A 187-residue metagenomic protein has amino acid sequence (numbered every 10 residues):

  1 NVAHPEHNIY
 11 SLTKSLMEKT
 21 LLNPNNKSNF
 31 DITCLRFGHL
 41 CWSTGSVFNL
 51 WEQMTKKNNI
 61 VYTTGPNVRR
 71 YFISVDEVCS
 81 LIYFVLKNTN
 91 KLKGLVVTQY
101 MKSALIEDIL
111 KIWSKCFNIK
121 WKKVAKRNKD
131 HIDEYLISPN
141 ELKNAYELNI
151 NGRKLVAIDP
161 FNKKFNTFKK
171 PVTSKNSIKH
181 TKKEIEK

Functional and structural regions predicted by a protein language model:
N1-S15, N29: Conserved Rossmann-fold NAD(P)-dependent oxidoreductase catalytic core, especially the SDR/UDP-sugar
E18-H39, T44-K187: Strand-loop microenvironment adjacent to phosphate/nucleotide-handling motifs in alpha/beta enzyme folds
